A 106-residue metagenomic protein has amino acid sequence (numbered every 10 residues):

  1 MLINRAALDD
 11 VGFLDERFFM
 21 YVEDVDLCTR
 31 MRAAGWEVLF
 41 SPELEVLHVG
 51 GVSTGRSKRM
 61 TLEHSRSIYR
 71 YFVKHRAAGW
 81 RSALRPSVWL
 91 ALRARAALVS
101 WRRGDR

Functional and structural regions predicted by a protein language model:
M1, Y21-D26: Conserved glycosyltransferase catalytic-site signature
M1-G12: Conserved nucleotide-sugar donor-binding and metal-coordinating catalytic region shared by glycosyltransferases
A6, R17, V25-D26, E45: Active-site phosphate/pyrophosphate-handling residues
V11-F13, S53-T54: A short, structure-level motif marking secondary-structure boundaries and short turns
G12-E16, Y21-V22: Active-site-flanking ligand-binding surface segments in enzyme catalytic domains
F13, L27-R30: Non-catalytic alpha-helical scaffold/packing segments enriched in small hydrophobic residues
V22, T29-D105: Active-site-adjacent helix/loop segment of glycosyltransferases that harbors family-specific signature motifs
